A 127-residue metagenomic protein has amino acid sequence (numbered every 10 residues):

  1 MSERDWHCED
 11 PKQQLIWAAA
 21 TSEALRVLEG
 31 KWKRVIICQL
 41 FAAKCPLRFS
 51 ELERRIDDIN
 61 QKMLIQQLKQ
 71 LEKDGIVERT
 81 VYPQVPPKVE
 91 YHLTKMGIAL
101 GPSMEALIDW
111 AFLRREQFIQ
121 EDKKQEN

Functional and structural regions predicted by a protein language model:
M1-L28: N-terminal leader segment of winged-helix/HTH proteins
S2-W6, C38, A99-N127: Amphipathic alpha-helical dimerization/coiled-coil segments that flank or bridge DNA-binding/regulatory modules
L15, E23, P46, E53-R55 (+2 more regions): Non-catalytic interaction surface on structured domains
A19-M63, E90: N-terminal helix-turn-helix DNA-binding core of bacterial DNA-binding proteins
F49-Y82, P86: Canonical helix-turn-helix DNA-binding module
P83-L107: Basic, amphipathic "hinge/linker" alpha-helix immediately C-terminal to the N-terminal HTH DNA-binding motif
